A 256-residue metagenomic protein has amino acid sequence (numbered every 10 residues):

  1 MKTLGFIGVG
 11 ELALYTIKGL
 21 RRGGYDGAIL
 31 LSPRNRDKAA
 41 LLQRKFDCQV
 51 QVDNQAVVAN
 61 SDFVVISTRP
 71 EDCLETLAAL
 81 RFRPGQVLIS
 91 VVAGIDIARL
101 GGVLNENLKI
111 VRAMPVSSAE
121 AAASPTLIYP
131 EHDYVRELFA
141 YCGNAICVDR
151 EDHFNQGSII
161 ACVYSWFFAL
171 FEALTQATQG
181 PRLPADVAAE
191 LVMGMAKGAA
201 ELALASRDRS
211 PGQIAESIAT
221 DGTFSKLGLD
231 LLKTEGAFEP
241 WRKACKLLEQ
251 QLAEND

Functional and structural regions predicted by a protein language model:
M1-K45, Q49-V52, A56, Q179-P181: NAD(P)+-binding Rossmann beta1-loop-alpha1 motif at the extreme N-terminus of oxidoreductases
T16, L20, A39-Q43, T76-L80 (+2 more regions): Hydrophobic packing residues within well-ordered alpha-helices of enzyme cores
I29, A39, V57, C73 (+3 more regions): Small-residue helix-packing motif on alpha-helices
D53-L104: Rossmann-fold NAD(P) dinucleotide-binding segment
R99-K109, S124-S206, L247, Q251-N255: Internal alpha-helical scaffold of NAD(P)-dependent oxidoreductase catalytic cores
M193, K197-D256: NAD(P)-dependent Rossmann-like dehydrogenase/reductase catalytic/cofactor-binding core
